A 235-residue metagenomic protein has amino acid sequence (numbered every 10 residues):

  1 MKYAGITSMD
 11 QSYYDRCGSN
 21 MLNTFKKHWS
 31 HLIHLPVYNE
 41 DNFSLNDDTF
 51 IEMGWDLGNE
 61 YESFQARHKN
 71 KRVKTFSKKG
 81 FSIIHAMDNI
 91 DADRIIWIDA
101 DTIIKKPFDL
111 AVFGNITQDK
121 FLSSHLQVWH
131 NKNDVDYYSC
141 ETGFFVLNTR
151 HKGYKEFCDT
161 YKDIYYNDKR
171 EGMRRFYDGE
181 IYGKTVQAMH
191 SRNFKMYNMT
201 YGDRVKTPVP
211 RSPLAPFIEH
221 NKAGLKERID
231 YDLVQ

Functional and structural regions predicted by a protein language model:
M1-R67, N89-A92, T149, N221-Q235: N-terminal anchoring/stem segment of glycosyltransferases
S19, S77-F81, F176-K184: A structural signal for well-ordered alpha-helical segments within the folded catalytic domains of diverse enzymes
H34-V37, R94-D99, I104, L122-S123 (+2 more regions): A structural signal for short, well-ordered beta-strand segments and their strand-loop junctions that often border
N70-K78: A short, glycine-/small-residue-rich helix N-cap motif at loop->alpha-helix starts within glycosyltransferase
S77-Q127: GT-A fold catalytic core of metal-dependent nucleotide-sugar glycosyltransferases, centered on the diacidic
K79, I98, C140-G143, D178: Residues that flank catalytic or metal-binding motifs in active/ligand-binding sites
K105-R170: Conserved catalytic core of nucleotide-sugar-dependent glycosyltransferases
F144-Q235: Catalytic core and acceptor-binding pocket of nucleotide-sugar-dependent glycosyltransferases
